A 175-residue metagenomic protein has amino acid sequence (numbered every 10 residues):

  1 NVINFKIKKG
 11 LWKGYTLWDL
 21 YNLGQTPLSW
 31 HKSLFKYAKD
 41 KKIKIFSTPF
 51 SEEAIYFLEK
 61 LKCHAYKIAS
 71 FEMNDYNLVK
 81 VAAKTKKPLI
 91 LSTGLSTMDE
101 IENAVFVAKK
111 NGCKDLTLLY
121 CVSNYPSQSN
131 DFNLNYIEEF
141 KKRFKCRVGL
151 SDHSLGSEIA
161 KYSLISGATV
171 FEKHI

Functional and structural regions predicted by a protein language model:
N1-I175: Catalytic cores and adjacent flexible loops of soluble metabolic enzymes that perform enolate/carbanion chemistry on
